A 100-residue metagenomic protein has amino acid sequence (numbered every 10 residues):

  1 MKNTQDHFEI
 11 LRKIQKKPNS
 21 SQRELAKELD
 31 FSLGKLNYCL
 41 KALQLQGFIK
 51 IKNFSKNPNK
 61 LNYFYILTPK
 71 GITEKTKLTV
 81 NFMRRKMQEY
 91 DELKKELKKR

Functional and structural regions predicted by a protein language model:
M1-H7, S21, K52-T76: Short, cationic-aromatic polyanion-contact patches
F8-R12: Pre-recognition alpha-helix immediately N-terminal to the DNA-recognition helix within helix-turn-helix or winged-helix
R23, G34: Key DNA-contact positions within bacterial/archaeal DNA-binding proteins
K27, Q44: Alpha-helical residues within the helix-turn-helix
T73-R100: Amphipathic alpha-helical dimerization/coiled-coil segments that flank or bridge DNA-binding/regulatory modules
